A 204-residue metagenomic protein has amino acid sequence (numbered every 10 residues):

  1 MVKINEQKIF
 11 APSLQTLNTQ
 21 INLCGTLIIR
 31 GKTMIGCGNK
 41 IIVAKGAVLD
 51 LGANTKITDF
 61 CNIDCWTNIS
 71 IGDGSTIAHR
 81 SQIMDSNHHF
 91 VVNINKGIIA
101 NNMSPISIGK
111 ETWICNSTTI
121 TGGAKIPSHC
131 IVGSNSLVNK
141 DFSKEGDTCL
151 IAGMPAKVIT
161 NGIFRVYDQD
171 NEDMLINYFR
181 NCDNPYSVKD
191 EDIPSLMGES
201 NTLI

Functional and structural regions predicted by a protein language model:
M1-V2, E6-Q15, T19-I21, L27 (+9 more regions): A structural motif detector for beta-strand N-caps
P12, I71-D73, I77-I204: Glycine-rich hexapeptide-repeat left-handed beta-helix
V43-A44, V166: Alpha-helix termini
G46, W66, N101-M103: A structural connector/turn signal
